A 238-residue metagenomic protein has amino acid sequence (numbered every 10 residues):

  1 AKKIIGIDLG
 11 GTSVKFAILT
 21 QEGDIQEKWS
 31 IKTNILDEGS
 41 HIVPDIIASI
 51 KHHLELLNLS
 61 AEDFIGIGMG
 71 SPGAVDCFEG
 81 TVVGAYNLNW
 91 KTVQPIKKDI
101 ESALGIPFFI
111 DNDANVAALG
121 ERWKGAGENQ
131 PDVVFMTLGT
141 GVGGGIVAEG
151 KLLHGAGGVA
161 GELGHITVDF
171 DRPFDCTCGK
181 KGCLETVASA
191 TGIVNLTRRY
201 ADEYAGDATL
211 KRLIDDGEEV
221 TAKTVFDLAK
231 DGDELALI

Functional and structural regions predicted by a protein language model:
K3-A48, T81-G84: Short glycine-rich, Thr/Ser-proximal phosphate-binding strand/loop in the N-terminal lobe of ATP-dependent enzymes
D8, D113, G139: Active-site glycine-centered loops adjacent to acidic/histidine catalytic or metal-binding residues that shape
D8, T20, C77, V147 (+1 more regions): Short, acidic, Ser/Thr-enriched surface-loop or helix-capping motifs
T20-Q21, S71, N112, A148-E149: A cytosolic small-molecule/anion-sensing beta-strand core signal
I35-E62, K180, L184-V187, N195-I238: Adenine-nucleotide phosphate-binding core of ATP-dependent small-molecule kinases
G39-A48, D63-I67, G73-V134: Glycine-rich phosphate-binding loop and adjoining helix at the ATP-binding site of ATP-dependent phosphoryl-transfer
E128-V187: Glycine-rich phosphate-binding loop of actin/hexokinase-like ATP-binding domains
